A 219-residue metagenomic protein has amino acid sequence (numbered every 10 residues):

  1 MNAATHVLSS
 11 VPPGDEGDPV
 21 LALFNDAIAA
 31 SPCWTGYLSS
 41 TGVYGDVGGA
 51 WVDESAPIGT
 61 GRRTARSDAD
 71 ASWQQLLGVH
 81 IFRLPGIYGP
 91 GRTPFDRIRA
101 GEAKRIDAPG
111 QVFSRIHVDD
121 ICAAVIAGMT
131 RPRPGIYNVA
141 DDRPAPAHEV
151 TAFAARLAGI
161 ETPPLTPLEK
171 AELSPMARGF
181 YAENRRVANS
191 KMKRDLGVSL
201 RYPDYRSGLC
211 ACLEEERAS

Functional and structural regions predicted by a protein language model:
N2-Y37, R66-A71: NAD(P)-cofactor binding segment of oxidoreductase domains
V7, V118-I121, V125, V139 (+3 more regions): Non-catalytic, hydrophobic alpha-helical segments
A22-G61: Conserved Rossmann-fold NAD(P)-dependent oxidoreductase catalytic core, especially the SDR/UDP-sugar
A71-P90: Conserved beta-loop-beta element that borders a ligand/cofactor-binding pocket
P90-R97, I106-M129, G135: Substrate-positioning beta->alpha
C122-V125, T130-A177: Mid/C-terminal beta-alpha module of Rossmann-like enzyme folds, strongest in SDR-family dehydrogenases/epimerases
A152, A171-S199: Conserved C-terminal active-site "lid" loop/helix of NAD(P)H-dependent oxidoreductases that clamps the redox cofactor
P203-S219: Amphipathic terminal alpha-helices
